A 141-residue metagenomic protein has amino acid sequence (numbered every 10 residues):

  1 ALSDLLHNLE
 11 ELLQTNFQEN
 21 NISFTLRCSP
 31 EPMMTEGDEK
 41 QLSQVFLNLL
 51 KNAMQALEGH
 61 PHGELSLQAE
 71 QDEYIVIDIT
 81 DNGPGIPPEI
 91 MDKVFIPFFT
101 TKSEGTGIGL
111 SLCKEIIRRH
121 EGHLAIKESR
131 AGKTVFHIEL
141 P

Functional and structural regions predicted by a protein language model:
A1-E10, Q68, E73: A conserved beta-strand-to-alpha-helix junction within the catalytic ATP-binding
L2, G85-K93: Short helix N-cap motif at coil->helix boundaries in the Bergerat
Q18, S23-M33, E70-D72: Conserved catalytic submotifs in the C-terminal HATPase_c
M34-G37, T101: Conserved micro-motifs of the catalytic ATP-binding
D81: Acidic ATP/Mg2+-coordinating residue in the GHKL
G109, C113: Short alpha-helical Gxxx[C/S/T] motif in the catalytic ATP-binding
I117-R118: Detector for a conserved hydrophobic position within an alpha-helical segment of the HATPase_c
